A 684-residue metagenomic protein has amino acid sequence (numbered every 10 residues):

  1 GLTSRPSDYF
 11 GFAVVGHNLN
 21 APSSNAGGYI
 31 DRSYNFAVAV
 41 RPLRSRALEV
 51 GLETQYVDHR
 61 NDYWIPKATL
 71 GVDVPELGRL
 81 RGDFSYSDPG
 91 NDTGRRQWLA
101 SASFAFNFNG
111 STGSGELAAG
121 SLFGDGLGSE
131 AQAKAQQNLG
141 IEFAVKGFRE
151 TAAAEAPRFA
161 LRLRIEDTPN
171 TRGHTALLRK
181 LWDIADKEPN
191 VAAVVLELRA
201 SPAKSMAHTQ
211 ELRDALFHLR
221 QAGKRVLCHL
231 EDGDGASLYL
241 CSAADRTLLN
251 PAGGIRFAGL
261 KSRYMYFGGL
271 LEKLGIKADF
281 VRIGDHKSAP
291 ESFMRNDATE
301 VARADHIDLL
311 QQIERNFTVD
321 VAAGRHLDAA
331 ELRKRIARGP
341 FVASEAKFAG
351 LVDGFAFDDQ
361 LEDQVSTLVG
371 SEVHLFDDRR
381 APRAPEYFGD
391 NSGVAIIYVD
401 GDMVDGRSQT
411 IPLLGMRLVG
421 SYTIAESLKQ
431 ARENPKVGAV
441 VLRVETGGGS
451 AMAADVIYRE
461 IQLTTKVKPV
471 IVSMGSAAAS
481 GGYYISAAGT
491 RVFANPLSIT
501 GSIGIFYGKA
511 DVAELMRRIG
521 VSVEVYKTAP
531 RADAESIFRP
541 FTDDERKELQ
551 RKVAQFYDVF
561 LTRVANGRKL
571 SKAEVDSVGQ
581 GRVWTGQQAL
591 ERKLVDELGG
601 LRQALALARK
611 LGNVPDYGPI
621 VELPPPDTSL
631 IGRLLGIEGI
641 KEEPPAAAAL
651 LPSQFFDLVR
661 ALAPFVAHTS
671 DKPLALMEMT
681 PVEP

Functional and structural regions predicted by a protein language model:
G1-G147: Outer-membrane beta-barrel porins/channels
V72, T151-A153, A298, P385-G389 (+2 more regions): Replace "in large, NTP-powered and nucleic-acid-processing enzymes" with "in large, NTP-powered factors and other
F108-T171, L271-L274, D279-H286, D358 (+1 more regions): Hydrophobic targeting/anchoring helices
K146-F267, D390-L515: Cleft-lining beta-strand/loop regions that shape enzyme active-site pockets
Y264, G268-S366, A513, R517-D616: Charged, glycine-interspersed solvent-exposed loop segments at helix/strand-loop junctions that cap or gate access
D358-I411, I457, L635: Extracytoplasmic and endomembrane cell-envelope/extracellular-matrix remodeling and assembly machinery
N391-K429, K436, K552, P625-P684: Intrinsic disorder and flexible/low-complexity segments
R602-I637: C-terminal intrinsically disordered, low-complexity extensions immediately downstream of enzyme catalytic cores
